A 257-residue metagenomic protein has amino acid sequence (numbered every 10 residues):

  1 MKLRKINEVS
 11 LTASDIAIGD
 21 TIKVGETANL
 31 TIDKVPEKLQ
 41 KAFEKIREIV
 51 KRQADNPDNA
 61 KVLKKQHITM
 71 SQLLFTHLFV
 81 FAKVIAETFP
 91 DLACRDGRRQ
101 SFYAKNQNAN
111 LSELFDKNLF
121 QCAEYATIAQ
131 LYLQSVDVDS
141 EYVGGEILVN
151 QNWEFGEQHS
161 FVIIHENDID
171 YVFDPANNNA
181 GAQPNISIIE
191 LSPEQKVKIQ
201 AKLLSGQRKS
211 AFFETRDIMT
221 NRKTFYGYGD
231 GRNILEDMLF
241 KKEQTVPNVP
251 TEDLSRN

Functional and structural regions predicted by a protein language model:
M1, A13, L39, I46-P57 (+3 more regions): Short, flexible helical or helix-coil boundary motifs
M1-L30: Intrinsically disordered, low-complexity N-terminal segments that are enriched in acidic
T31-S112: Secondary-structure boundary elements
L74-F81, K117-L133: Active-site nucleophilic cysteine motif
E124-K202: Hydrophobic/aromatic-rich core segments of domains that either
E166-E243, N248: Active-site rim recognition segments
L254-N257: Short acidic DE-rich linear segments
